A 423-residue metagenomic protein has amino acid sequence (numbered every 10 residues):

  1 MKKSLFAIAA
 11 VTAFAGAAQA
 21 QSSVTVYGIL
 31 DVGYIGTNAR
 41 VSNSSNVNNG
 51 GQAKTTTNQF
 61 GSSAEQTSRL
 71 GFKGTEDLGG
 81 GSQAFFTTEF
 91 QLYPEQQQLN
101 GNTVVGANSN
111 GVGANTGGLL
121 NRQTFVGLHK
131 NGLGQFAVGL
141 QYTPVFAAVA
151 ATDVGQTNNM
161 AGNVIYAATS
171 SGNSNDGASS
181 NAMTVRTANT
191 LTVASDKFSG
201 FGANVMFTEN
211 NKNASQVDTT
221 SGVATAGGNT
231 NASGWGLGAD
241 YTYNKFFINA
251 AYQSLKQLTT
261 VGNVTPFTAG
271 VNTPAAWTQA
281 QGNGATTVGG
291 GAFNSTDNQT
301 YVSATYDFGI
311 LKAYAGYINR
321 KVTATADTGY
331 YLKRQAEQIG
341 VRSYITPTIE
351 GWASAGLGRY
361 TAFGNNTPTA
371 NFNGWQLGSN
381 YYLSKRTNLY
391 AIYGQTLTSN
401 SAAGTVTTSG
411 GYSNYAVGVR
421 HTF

Functional and structural regions predicted by a protein language model:
M1-Q21: Gram-negative bacterial Sec-dependent N-terminal signal peptides
S22-Y34, T57-N210, N231, D240-F247: Outer membrane beta-barrel
V24-V32, G80, A84-T88, F136 (+10 more regions): Transmembrane beta-strands of outer-membrane beta-barrel proteins
V32-N38, F90-P94, Y142-P144, F207-N211 (+7 more regions): Transmembrane beta-strands of outer-membrane beta-barrel pores
T57-G61, Q98-G101, V112-T116, G177-M183 (+6 more regions): Outer-membrane beta-barrel domain signature
Q66-L70, R122-V126, T187-L191, S233-L237 (+5 more regions): Hydrophobic, lipid-facing positions within transmembrane beta-strands of outer-membrane proteins
G236-Q376, Y381: Detector for outer-membrane/organellar transmembrane beta-barrel domains, recognizing the amphipathic beta-strand
Y381-L383, G410-F423: Outer-membrane beta-barrel "beta-signal"
